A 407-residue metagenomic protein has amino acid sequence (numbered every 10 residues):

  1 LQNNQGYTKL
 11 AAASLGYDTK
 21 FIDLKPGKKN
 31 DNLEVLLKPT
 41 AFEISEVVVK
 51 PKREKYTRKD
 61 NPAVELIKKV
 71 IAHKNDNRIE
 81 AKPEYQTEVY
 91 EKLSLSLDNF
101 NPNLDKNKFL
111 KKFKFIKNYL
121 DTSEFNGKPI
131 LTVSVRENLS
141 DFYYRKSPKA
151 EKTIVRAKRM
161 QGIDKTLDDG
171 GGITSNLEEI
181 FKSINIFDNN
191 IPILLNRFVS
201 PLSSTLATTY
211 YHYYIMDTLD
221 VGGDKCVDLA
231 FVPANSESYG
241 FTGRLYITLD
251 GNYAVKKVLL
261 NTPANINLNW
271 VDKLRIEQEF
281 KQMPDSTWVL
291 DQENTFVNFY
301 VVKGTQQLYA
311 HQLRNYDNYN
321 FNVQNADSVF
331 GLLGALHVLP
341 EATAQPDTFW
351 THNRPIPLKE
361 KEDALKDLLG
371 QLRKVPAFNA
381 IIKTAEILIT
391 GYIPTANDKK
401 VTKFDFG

Functional and structural regions predicted by a protein language model:
Q2-N3, A13, K25, N32-E43 (+1 more regions): Conserved "repeat-terminator" motif of extracellular CCP/Sushi domains
G6-I22: A short, solvent-exposed loop/turn motif at the edges and junctions of modular extracellular/periplasmic domains
A41, R53-D228, V232-G240, N298 (+1 more regions): Structured extracytoplasmic
E84, G222-A230, A254-L259, T287-Q292: Short, hydrophobic/aromatic-rich segments at coil-to-beta transitions
G243-L249, R275-D285: Extended lipid/amphipathic-ligand handling interfaces
L249-K257, G407: Surface-exposed extracellular loop regions of Gram-negative outer-membrane beta-barrel proteins
L260-I266, N294-V302: Short, solvent-exposed aromatic-acidic interface loops
